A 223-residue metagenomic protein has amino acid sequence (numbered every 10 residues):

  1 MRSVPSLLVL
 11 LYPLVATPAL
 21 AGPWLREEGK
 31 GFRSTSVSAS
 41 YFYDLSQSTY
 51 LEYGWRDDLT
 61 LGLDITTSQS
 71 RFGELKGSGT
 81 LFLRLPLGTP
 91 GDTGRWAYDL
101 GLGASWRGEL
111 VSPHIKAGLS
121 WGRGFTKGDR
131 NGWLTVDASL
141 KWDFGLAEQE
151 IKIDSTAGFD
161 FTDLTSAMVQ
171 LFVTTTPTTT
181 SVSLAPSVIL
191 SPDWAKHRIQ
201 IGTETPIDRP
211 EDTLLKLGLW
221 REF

Functional and structural regions predicted by a protein language model:
M1-R26: Cleavable N-terminal export/targeting peptides
A19-G145, F161-F223: Transmembrane beta-barrel domains of Gram-negative outer membranes and organellar outer membranes
G118, K152-D154: A general structural signal for well-ordered alpha-helical packing
G145-E150, G158: Charge-rich, low-complexity intrinsically disordered segments
